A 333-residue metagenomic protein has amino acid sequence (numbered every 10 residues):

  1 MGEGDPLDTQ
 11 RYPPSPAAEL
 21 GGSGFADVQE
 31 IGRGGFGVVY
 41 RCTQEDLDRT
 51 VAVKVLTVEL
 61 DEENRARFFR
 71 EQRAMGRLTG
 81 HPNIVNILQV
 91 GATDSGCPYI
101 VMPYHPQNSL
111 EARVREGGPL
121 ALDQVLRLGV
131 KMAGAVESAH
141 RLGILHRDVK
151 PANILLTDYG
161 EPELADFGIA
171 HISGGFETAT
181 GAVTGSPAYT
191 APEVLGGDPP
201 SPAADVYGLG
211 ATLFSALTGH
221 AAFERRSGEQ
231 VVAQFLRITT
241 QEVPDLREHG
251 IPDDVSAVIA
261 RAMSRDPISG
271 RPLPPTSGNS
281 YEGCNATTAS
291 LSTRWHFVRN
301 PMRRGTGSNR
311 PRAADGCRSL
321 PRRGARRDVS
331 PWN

Functional and structural regions predicted by a protein language model:
V28-G34, V39: Protein kinase glycine-rich loop
T57-L78: AlphaC helix of the eukaryotic protein kinase fold
Q89-G91: A short, aromatic-enriched beta-strand patch in the conserved N-lobe beta-sheet of the protein kinase catalytic domain
S95-S109, R113: Conserved short submotifs of the Hanks-type protein kinase catalytic core that shape the nucleotide-binding pocket
L128-G129: Activation segment signature within eukaryotic-like protein kinase domains
M132-I144: Protein kinase catalytic-loop region centered on the HRD/HxD motif
D205: Conserved catalytic-loop aspartate of Hanks-type protein kinases
